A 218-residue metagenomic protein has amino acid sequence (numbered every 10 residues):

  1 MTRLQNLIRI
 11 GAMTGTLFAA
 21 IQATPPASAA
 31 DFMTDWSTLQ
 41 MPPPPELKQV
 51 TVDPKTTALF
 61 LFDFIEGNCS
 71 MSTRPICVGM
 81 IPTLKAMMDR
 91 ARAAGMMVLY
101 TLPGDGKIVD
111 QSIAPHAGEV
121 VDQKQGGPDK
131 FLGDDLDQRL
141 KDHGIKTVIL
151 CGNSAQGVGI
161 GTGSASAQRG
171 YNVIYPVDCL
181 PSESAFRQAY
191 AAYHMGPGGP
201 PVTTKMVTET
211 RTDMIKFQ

Functional and structural regions predicted by a protein language model:
M1-A12: Bacterial N-terminal signal peptides that target proteins for export
T2, S28-A58, D105-Q218: Active-site-adjacent betaalpha module
I10-Q22: Bacterial N-terminal signal peptides
A19-D31: Bacterial Sec-dependent signal peptides at the C-terminal "C-region" and cleavage site
D31-T38, C69-C77: Acidic/histidine-rich helix-loop elements that form or flank divalent-metal/phosphate-binding sites at the catalytic
F60-S72: Acidic/histidine-rich, surface-exposed loop or edge segments in extracytoplasmic proteins
T73-A91, M96-Y100: A short alpha/beta connector and helix-capping loop motif
